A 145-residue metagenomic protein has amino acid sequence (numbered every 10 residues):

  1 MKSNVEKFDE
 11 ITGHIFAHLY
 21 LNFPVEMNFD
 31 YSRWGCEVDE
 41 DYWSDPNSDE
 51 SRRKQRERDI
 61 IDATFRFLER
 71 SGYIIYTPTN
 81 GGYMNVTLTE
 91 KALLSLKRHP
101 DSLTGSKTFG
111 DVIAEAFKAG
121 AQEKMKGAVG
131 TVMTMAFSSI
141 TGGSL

Functional and structural regions predicted by a protein language model:
M1-V5, S138: Long, low-complexity, charged/polar intrinsically disordered regions in eukaryotic proteins
K2, P78-Y83: Short, surface-exposed loop/turn segments at secondary-structure junctions
N4-R52, D59: Short amphipathic alpha-helical interface segments
L19-F23, L68, S95-H99: Generic structural signal for hydrophobic core residues of well-folded globular domains
S51-R70: Short amphipathic alpha-helical interaction segments
R66-N80: A short, conserved structural fragment
Y83-A116: Short, amphipathic alpha-helical interaction segments positioned at domain boundaries
S106-L145: Membrane-inserting effector segments that mediate pore formation, membrane fusion, or transient membrane insertion
